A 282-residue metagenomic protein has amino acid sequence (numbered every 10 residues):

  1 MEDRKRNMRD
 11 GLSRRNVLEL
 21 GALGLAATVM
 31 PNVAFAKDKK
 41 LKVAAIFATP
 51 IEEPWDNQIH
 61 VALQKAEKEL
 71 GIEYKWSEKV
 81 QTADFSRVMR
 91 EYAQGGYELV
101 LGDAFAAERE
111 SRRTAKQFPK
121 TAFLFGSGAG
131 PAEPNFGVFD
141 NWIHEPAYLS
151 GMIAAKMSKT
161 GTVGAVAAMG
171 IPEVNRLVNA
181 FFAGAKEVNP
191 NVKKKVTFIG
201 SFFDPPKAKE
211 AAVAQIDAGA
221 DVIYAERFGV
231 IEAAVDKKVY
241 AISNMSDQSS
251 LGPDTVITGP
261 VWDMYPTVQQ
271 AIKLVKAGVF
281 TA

Functional and structural regions predicted by a protein language model:
M1-P31: N-terminal secretory signal peptides
N32-A45: C-terminal segment of N-terminal export signals and the immediately downstream linker at the start of the mature
K42-A66, K75-A83, F105, G170-R176: Extracytoplasmic "Venus flytrap"
L63, L149-V196, A282: An alpha-beta-alpha
Y74-A93, G200-I216: Structural motif
Y97-A104, L124-G126, A218-F228, N244: Periplasmic-binding protein-like
K116-N141, M245-T255: Flexible loop/hinge segments that line or gate small-molecule binding clefts
P131-A155, A165-G170, P253-P266: Short beta-strand elements at the ligand-binding edges of bilobed clamshell
